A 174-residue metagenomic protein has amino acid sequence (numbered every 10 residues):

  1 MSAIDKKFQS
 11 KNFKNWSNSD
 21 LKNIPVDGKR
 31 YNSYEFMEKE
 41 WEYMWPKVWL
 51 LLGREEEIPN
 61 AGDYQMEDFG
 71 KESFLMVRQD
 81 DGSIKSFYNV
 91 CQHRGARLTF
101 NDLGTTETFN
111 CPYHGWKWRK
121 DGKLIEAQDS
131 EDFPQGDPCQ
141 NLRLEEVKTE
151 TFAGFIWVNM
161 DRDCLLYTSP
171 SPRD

Functional and structural regions predicted by a protein language model:
M1-N15: Rieske [2Fe-2S] iron-sulfur domain-containing proteins
F13-D27: Short, contiguous pre-domain boundary segments
R30, Y34, K39-W45, L50-L52 (+3 more regions): Glycine/alanine-rich phosphate-binding loops at beta-alpha junctions
W45-W49, A96, R173: Generic structural signal for secondary-structure transition and capping sites
E57-R162: Rieske [2Fe-2S] iron-sulfur-binding domain
Y167-D174: Conserved small/polar residues in nucleotide/adenosyl-binding loops
